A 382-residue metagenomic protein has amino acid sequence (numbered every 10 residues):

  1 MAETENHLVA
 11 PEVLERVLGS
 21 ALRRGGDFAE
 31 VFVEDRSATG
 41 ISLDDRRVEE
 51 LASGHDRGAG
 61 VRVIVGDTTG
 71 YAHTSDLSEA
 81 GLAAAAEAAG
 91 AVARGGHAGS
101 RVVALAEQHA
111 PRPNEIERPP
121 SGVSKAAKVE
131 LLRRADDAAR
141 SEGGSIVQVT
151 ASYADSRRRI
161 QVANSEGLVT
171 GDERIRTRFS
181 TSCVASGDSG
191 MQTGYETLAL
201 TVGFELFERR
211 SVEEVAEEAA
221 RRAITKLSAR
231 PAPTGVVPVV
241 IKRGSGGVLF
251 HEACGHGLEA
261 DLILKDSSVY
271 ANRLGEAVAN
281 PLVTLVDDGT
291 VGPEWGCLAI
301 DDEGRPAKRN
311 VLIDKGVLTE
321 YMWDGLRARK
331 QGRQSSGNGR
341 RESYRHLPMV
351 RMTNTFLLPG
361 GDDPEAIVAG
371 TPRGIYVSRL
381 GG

Functional and structural regions predicted by a protein language model:
M1-G382: N-terminal small-residue-enriched
